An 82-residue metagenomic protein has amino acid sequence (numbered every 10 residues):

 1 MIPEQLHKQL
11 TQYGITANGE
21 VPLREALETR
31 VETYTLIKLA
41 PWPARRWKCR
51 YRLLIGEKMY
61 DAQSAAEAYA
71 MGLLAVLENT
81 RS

Functional and structural regions predicted by a protein language model:
M1-E67, L74, E78-S82: N-terminal segment of the canonical double-stranded RNA-binding domain
